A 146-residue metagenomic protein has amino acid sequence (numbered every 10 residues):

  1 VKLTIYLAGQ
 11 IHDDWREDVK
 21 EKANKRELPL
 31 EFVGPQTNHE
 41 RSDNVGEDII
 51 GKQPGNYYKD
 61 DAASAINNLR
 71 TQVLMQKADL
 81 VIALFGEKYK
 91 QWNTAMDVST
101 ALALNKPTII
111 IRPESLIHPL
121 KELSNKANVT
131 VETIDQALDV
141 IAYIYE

Functional and structural regions predicted by a protein language model:
V1-E146: Conserved catalytic or regulatory cores that recognize and/or transform ribose-phosphate-containing ligands
